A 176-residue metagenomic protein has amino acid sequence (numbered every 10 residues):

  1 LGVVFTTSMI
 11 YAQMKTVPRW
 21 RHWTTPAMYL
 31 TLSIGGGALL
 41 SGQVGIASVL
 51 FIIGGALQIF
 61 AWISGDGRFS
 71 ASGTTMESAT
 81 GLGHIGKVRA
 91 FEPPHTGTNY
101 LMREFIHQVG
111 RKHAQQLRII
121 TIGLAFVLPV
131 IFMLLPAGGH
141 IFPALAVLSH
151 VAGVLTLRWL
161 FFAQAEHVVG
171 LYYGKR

Functional and structural regions predicted by a protein language model:
L1-V154: Long, contiguous internal "core" modules enriched in hydrophobic/ aromatic residues
F142-R176: C-terminal structured interaction module
